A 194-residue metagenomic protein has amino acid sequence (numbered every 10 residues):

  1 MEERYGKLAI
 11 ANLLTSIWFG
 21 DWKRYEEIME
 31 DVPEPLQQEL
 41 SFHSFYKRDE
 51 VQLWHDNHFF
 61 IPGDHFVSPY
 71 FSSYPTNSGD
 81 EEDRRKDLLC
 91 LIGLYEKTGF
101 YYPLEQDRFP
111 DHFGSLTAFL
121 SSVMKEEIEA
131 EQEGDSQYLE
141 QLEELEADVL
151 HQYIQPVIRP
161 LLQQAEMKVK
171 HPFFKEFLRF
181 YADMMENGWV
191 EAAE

Functional and structural regions predicted by a protein language model:
M1-E194: Surface/interface-facing alpha-helical segments and adjacent flexible terminal/loop regions used for partner/assembly
